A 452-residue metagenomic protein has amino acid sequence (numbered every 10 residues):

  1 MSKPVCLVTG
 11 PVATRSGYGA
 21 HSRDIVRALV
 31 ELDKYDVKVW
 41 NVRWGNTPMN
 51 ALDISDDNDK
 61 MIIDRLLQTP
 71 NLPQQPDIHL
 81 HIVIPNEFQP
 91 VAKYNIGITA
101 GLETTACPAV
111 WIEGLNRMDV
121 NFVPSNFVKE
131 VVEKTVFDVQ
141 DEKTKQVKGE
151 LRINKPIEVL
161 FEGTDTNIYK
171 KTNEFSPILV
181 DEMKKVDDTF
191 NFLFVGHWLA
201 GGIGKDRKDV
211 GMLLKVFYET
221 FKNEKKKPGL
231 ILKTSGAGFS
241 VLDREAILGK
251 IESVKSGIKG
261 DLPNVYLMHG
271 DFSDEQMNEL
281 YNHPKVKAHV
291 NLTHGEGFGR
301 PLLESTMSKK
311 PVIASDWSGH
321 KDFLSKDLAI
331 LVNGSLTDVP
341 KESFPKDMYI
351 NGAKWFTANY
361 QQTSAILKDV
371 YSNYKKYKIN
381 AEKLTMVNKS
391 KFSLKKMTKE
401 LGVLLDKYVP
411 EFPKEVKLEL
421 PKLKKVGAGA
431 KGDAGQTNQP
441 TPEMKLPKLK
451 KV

Functional and structural regions predicted by a protein language model:
M1-Q75, G229, K399, Q439 (+1 more regions): N-terminal pre-catalytic "stem/leader" segment of glycosyltransferase-like enzymes
L7-T9, N46-V132: Extended catalytic core of nucleotide-activated donor transferases of GT-like folds
H21-R23, R27-L29, T166-E279: Conserved catalytic-core segment of nucleotide-activated headgroup transferases in glycan assembly
V120-I178: Donor nucleotide-sugar binding/catalytic pocket of nucleotide-sugar-dependent glycosyltransferases
E279-G297, M307-K310: Acidic donor-binding loop of glycosyltransferase active sites
P311-A314, I330-L331: Short hydrophobic beta-strand element within catalytic cores of glycosyltransferases and related nucleotide-activated
K321-D369: Change "using UDP/GDP/dTDP sugars" to "using nucleotide sugars
K354-Q362, S372-V403: A charged, aromatic-enriched C-terminal amphipathic alpha-helix characteristic of glycosyltransferases across folds
